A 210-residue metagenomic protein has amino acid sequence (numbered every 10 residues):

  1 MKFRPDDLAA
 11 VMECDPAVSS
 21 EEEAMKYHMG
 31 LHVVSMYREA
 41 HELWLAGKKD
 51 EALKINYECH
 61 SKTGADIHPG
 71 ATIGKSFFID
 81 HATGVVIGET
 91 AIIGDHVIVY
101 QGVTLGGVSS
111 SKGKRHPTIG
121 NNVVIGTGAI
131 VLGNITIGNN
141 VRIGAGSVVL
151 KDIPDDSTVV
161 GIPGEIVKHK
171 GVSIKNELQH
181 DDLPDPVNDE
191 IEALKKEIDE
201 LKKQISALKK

Functional and structural regions predicted by a protein language model:
M1-T63, I174-K210: Terminal amphipathic alpha-helical/low-complexity segments used for targeting or macromolecular assembly
H60-V167: Structural signal for interior beta-strand "rungs" in well-ordered beta-sheet cores of soluble enzyme domains
